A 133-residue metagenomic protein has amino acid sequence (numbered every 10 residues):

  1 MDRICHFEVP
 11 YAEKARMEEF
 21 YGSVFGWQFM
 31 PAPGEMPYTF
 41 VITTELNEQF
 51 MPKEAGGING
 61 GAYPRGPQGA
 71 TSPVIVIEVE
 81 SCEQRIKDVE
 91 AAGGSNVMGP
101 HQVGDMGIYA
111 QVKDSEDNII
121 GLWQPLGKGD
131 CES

Functional and structural regions predicted by a protein language model:
M1-F20, S72-I75, V79, Q124-S133: N-terminal beta-strand motif that seeds the catalytic metal site of vicinal oxygen chelate
E8-G56: Core segments of cupin and vicinal oxygen chelate
V9, I86-S133: Vicinal oxygen chelate
E35-Y38, G69-T71, V103-I108: Short acidic/glycine-enriched loop/turn segments that link adjacent beta-strands
L46-N47, Q68-G69, K128: Active-site/binding-pocket entry motifs
I58, G66: Alpha-helix-centered segments that form part of catalytic cores
P67-S95: Mid-chain, well-packed structural core segment of small domains
